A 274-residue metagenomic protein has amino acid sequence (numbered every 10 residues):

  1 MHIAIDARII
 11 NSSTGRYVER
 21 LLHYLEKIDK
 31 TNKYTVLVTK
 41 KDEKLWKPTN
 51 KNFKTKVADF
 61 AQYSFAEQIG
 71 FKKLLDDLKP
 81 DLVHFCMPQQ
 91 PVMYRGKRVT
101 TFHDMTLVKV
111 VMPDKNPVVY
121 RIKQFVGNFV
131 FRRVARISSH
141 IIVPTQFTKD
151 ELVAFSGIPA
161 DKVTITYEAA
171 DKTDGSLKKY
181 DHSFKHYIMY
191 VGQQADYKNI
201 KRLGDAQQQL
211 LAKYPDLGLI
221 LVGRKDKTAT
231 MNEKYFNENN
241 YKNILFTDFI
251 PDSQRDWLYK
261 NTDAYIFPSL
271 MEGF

Functional and structural regions predicted by a protein language model:
M1-F274: Carbohydrate transferase catalytic cores enriched for Leloir-type hexosyltransferases
